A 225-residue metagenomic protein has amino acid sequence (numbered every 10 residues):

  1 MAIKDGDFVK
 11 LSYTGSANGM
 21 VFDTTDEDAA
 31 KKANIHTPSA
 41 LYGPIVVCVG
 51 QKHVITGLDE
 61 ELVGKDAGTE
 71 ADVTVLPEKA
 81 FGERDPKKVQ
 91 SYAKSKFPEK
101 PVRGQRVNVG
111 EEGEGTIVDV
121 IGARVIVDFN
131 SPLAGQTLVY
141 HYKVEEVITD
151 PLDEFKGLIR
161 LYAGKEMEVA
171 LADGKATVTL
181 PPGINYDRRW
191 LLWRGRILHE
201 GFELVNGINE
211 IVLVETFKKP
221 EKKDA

Functional and structural regions predicted by a protein language model:
M1-A225: FKBP-type peptidyl-prolyl cis-trans isomerases
